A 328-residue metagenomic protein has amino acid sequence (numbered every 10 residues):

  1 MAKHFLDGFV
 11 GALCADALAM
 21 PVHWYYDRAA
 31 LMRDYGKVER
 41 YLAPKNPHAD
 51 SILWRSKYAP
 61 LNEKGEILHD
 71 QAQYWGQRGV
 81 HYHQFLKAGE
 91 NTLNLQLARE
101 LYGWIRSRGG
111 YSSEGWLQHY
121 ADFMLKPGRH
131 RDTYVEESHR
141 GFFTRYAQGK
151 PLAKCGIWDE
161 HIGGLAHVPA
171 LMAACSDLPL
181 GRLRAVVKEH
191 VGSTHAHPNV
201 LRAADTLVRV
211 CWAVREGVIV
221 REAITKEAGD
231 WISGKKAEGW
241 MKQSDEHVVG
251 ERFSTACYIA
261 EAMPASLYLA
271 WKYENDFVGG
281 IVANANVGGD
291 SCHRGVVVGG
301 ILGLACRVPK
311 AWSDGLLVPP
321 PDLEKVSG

Functional and structural regions predicted by a protein language model:
M1-G328: Structured, active/binding-site neighborhoods that engage oxygen-rich ligands
